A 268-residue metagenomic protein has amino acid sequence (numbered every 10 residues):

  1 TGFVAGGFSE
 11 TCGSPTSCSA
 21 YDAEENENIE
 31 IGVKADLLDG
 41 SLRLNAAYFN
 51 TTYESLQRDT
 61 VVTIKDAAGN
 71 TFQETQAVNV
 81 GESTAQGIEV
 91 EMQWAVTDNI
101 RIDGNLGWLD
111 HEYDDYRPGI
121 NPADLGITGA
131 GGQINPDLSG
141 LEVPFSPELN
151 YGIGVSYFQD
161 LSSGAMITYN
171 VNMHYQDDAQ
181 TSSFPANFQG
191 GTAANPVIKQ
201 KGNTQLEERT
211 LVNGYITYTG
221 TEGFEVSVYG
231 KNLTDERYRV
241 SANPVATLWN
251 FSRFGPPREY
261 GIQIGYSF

Functional and structural regions predicted by a protein language model:
T1, V33, L44-N50, G104-W108 (+3 more regions): Transmembrane beta-barrel strands of outer-membrane/channel proteins
T1-E30, G40-L44, Y48-T75, R117-G119 (+2 more regions): Surface-exposed extracellular loop regions of Gram-negative outer-membrane beta-barrel proteins, predominantly
A5, S9, S14, P144-T219 (+1 more regions): C-terminal beta-barrel architecture of Gram-negative outer-membrane proteins
G13-A20, E74-V78, I134-E142, K199-N203 (+1 more regions): Extracellular loop and loop/strand-boundary signature of outer-membrane beta-barrel proteins
A23, A35-L37, W94-A95, L106 (+4 more regions): Residue-level signature of outer-membrane beta-barrel architecture
D39-L44, N99-I102, S162-I167, E222-V226: Repeated loop/turn-to-beta-strand initiation elements of outer-membrane beta-barrel proteins
N50-T52, V78-F184: Gram-negative outer-membrane beta-barrel transporters
H174-T192, T217-F268: C-terminal beta-signal and adjacent terminal beta-strands/loops of Gram-negative outer-membrane beta-barrel proteins
